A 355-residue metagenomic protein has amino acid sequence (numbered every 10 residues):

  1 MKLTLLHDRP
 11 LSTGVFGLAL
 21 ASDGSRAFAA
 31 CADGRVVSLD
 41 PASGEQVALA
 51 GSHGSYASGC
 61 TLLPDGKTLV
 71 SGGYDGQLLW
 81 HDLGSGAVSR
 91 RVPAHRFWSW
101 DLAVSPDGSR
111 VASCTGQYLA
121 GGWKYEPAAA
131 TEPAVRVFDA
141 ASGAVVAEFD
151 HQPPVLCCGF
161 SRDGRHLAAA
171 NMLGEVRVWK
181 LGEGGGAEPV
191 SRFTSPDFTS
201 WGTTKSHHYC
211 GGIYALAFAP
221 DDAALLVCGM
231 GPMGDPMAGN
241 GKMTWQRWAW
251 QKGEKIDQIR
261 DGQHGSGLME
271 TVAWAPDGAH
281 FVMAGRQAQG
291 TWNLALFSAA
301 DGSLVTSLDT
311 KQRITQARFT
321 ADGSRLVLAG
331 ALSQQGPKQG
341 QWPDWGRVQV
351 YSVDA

Functional and structural regions predicted by a protein language model:
M1-A355: WD40-repeat beta-propeller superdomains and closely related acidic/aromatic-rich repeat-like regions
